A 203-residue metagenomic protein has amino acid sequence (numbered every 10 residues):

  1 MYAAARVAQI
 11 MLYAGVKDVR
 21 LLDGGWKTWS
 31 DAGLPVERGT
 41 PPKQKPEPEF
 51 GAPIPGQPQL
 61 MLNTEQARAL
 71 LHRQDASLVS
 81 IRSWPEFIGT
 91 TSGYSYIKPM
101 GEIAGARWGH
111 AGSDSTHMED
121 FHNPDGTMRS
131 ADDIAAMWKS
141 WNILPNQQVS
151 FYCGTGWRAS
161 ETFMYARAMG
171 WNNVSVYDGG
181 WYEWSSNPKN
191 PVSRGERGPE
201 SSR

Functional and structural regions predicted by a protein language model:
M1-E65, L70, R158-V174, G179-G180: Thiolate-centered catalytic microenvironments shared by cysteine-dependent enzyme domains
M1-Y2, W26-T28, K43, S83-F87 (+4 more regions): Solvent-exposed loop/turn segments at secondary-structure junctions within structured extracellular/periplasmic domains
Y2-A3, Q59, K98, G126 (+2 more regions): Extracytoplasmic/periplasmic, Sec-exported soluble proteins
K17, Q74-S77, A104, P145-Q148 (+1 more regions): Loop/turn elements at helix/coil->beta-strand transitions in domains of secreted/extracellular proteins
L21, L78-S80, F151: Structural beta-sheet core signal
K27-A104, K189-R203: Active-site neighborhoods of enzymes that stabilize oxyanions during catalysis
H110-V149: Helix-loop module immediately N-terminal to the HCX5R catalytic loop in PTP-like cysteine phosphatase domains
A136, W141-R197: C-terminal soluble interaction/assembly domains
